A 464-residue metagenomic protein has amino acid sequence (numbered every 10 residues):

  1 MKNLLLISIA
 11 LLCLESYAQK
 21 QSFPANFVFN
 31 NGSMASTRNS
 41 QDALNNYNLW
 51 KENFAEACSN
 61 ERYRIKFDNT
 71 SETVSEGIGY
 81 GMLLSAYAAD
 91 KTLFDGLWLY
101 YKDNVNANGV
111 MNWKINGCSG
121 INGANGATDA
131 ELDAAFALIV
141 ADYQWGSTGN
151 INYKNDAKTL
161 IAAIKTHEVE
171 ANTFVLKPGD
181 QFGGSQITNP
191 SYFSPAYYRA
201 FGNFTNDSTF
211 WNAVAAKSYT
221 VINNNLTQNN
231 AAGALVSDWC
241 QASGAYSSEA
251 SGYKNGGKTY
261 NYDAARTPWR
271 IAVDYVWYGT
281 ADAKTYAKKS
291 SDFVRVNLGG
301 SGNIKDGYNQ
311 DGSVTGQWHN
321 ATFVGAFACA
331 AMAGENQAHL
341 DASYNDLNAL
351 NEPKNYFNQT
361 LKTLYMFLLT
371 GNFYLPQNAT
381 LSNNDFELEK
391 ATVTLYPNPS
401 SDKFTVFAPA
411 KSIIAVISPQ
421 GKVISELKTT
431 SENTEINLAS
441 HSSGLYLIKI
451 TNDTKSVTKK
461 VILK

Functional and structural regions predicted by a protein language model:
M1-Q19, N383, K422: Bacterial Sec-dependent N-terminal signal peptides
L5, A18, L84, A134 (+2 more regions): Residue-level recognition of alpha-helix boundary/capping or hinge positions
L5, D385-K464: C-terminal outer-membrane/trafficking sorting elements
Q19-N45, D68-S75, G123, T128-D129 (+3 more regions): Extended ligand-binding clefts on enzyme/binding-domain cores
F23-E131, A137, Q144-S147, D263-A264 (+6 more regions): N-terminal carbohydrate-binding/catalytic regions of secreted carbohydrate-active enzymes
G96-D103, F136-V140, N152-K165: Active-site-adjacent structural elements in enzyme catalytic domains
N351-N384: A recurrent domain-boundary module in secreted/ectodomain proteins
